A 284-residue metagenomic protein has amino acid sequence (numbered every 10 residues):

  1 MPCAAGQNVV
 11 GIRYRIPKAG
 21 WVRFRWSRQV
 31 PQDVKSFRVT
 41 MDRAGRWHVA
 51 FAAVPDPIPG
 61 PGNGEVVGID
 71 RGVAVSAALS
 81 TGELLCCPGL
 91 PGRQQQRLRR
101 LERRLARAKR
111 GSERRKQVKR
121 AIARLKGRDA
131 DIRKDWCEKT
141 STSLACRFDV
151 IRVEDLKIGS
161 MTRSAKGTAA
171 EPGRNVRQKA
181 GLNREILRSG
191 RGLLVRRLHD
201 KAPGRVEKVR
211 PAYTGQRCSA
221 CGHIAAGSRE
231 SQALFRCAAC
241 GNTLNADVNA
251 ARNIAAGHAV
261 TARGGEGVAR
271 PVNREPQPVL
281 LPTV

Functional and structural regions predicted by a protein language model:
M1-Y14: Hydrophobic alpha-helical hairpins/lids featuring a short glycine-rich hinge
V10, P17-G20, Q32: "…together with the soluble PPM/PP2C metallo-phosphatase catalytic core" -> "…together with the soluble PPM/PP2C
Y14, W21, G45-H48: Trp/Tyr-centric glycan-recognition "aromatic platform" motifs on solvent-exposed beta-strand/loop surfaces
G20-R28: Beta-strand/loop nucleic-acid-binding surfaces
R28-K35, M41-V284: Positively charged, helix-rich recognition surfaces that bind polyanionic ligands
